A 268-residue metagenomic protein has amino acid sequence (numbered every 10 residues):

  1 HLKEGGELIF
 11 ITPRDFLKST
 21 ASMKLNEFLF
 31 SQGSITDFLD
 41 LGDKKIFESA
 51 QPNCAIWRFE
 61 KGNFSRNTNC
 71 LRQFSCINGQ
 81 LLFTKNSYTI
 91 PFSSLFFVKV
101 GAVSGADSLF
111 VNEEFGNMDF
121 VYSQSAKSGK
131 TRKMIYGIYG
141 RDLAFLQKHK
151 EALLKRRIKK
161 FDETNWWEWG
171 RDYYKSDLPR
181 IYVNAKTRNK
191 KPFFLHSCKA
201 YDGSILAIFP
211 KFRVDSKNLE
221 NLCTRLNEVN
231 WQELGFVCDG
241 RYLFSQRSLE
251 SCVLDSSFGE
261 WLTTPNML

Functional and structural regions predicted by a protein language model:
H1-D43, I56: Conserved Class I SAM-dependent methyltransferase catalytic core
H1-E4, G33, D119-Y122, Y182 (+1 more regions): Short amphipathic alpha-helical segments, especially helix-boundary/capping motifs
F16, N189-K190: Glycine-rich nucleotide phosphate-binding loop and flanking beta-alpha elements of Rossmann-like dinucleotide-binding
K24, P52-C54, G203: Short edge beta-strand segments in beta-sheet-rich domains
D43-N189, R213-L268: C-terminal substrate-recognition regions of SAM-dependent nucleic acid methyltransferases
P192-D215: Substrate-recognition/cap regions that form aromatic- and gly/pro-loop-enriched pockets for small-molecule ligands
